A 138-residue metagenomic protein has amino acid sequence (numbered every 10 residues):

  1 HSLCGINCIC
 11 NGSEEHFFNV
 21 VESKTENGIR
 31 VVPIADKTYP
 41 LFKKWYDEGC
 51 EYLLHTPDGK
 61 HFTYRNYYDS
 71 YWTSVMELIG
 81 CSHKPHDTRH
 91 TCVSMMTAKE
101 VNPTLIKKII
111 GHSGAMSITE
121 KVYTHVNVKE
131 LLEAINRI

Functional and structural regions predicted by a protein language model:
H1-T38, T56-D58: Basic, Lys/Arg-rich DNA-contacting stretches centered on the C-terminal catalytic core of tyrosine recombinase systems
V20, L54, Y123, I138: Short clusters of hydrophobic/aromatic residues that line enzyme substrate/ligand-binding pockets
V32, D47-L53, P57-F62, D69-M116: Short, basic (Lys/Arg/His-rich) helix/loop patches that form interaction surfaces in the mid-to-C-terminal regions
Y39, I110-R137: Catalytic-site neighborhood detector that most strongly recognizes the C-terminal catalytic loop/helix of tyrosine
P40-L41, E51: Extended glycan-interaction surfaces of carbohydrate-active proteins
Y64-R65, L131: Generic alpha-helical segment signature
